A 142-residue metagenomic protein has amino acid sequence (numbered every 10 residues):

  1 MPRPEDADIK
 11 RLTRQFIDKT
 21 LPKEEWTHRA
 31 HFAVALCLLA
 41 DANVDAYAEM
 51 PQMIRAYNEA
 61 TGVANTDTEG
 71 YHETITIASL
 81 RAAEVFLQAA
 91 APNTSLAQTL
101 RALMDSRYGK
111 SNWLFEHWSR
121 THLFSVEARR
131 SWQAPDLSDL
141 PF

Functional and structural regions predicted by a protein language model:
P2-K23, E127-F142: Phosphate-rich cofactor/ligand-interacting catalytic cores and adjacent structured alpha/beta frameworks
R3-P4, D18-N93: Conserved, aromatic- and glycine-enriched, well-ordered alpha/beta core segments that occur as contiguous structural
T68-F142: A charged, amphipathic interaction segment
